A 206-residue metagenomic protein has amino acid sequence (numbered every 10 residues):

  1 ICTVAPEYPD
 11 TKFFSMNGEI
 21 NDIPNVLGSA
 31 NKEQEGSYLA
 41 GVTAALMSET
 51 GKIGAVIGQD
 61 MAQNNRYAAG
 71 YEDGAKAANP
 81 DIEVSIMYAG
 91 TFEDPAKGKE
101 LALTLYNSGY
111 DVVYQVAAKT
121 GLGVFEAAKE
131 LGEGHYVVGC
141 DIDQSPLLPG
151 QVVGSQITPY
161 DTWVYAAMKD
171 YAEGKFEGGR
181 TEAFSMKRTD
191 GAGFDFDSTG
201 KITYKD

Functional and structural regions predicted by a protein language model:
I1-D206: A residue-level marker of the well-folded mature domains of exported/periplasmic proteins
